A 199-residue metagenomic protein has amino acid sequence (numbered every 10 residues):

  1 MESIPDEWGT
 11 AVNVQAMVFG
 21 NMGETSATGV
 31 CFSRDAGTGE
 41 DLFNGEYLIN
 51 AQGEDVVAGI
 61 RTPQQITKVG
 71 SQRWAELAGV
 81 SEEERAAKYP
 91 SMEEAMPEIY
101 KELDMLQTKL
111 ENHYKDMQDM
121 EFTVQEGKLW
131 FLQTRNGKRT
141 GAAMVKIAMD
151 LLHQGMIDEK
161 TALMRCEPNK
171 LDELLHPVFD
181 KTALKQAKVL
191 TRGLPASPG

Functional and structural regions predicted by a protein language model:
M1-G199: Non-catalytic, soluble scaffold/interaction modules
